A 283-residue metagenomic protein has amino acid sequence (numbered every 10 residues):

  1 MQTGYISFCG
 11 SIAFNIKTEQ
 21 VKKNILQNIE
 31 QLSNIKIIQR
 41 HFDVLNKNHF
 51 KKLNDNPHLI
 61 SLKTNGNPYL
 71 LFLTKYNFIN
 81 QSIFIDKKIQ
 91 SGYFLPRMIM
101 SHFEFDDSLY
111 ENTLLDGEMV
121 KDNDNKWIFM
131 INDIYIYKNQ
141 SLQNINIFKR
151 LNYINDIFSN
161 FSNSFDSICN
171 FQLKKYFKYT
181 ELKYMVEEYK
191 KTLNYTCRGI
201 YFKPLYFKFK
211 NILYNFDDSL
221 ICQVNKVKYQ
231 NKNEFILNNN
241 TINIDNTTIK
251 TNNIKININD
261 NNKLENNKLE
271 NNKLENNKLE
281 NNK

Functional and structural regions predicted by a protein language model:
T3-C9, V21, E30-Q90, M119-D124 (+3 more regions): Nucleic-acid 5′ end/cap handling module spanning
N80-K121: Conserved loop->alpha-helix
W127-F129, Y137-I147, I154: C-terminal folded domains that constitute the principal catalytic or ligand-binding module of multi-domain proteins
L151, N155-S159: Generic solvent-exposed, charged/amphipathic alpha-helical segments that serve as macromolecular interface scaffolds
